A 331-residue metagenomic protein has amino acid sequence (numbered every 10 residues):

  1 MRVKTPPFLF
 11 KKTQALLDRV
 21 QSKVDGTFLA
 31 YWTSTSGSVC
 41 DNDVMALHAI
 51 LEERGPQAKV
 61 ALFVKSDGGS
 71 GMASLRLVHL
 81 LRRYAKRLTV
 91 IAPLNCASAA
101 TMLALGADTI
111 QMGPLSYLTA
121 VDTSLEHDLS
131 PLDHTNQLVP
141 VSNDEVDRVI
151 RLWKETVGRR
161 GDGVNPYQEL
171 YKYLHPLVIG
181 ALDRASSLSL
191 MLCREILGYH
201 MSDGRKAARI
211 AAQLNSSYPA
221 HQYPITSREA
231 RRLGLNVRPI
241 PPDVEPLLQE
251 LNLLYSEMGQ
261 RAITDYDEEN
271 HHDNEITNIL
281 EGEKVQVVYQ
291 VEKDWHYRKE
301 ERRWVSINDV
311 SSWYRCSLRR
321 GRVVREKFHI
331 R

Functional and structural regions predicted by a protein language model:
M1-R331: Terminal-region recognition feature
